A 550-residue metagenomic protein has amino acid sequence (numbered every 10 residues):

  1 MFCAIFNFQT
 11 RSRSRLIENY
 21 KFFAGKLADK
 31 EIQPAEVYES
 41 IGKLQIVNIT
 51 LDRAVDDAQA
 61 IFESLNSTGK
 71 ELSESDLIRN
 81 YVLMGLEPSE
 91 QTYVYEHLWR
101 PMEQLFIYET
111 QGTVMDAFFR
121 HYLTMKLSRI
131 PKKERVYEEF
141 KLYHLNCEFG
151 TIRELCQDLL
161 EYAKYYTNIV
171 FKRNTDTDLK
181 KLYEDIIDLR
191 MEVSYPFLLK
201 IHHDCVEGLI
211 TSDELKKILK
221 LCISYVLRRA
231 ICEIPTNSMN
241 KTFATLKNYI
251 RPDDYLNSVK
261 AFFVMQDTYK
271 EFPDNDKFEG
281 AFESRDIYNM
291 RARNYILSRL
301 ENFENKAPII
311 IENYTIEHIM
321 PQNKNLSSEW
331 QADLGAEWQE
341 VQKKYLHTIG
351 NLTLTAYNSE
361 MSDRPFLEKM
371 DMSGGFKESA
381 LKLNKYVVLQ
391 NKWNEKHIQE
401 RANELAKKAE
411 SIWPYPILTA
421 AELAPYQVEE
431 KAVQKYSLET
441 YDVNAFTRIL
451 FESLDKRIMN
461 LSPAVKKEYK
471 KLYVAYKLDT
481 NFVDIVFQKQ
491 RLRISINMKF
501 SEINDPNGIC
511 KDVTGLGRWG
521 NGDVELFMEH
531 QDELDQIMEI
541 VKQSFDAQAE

Functional and structural regions predicted by a protein language model:
M1-I130, F366-L367, M372-L423: Glycine- and hydrophobic-rich flexible loops that cap the catalytic core of alpha/beta enzyme folds
Y38-I41, T50-D57, Q91, T151 (+6 more regions): Secondary-structure capping and boundary motifs in well-ordered enzyme cores
I46-V47, E74-R79, M84-N294, K392-K396 (+1 more regions): A cross-family structural signal marking well-folded subdomains
K247-V387, N391: Betabetaalpha-Me/HNH-type nuclease active-site subdomain
V428-N444: A short, surface-exposed helix-loop junction/capping segment
N444-A464: Amphipathic alpha-helical segments
E468-V524: Short, conserved beta-strand/beta-arch hydrophobic-aromatic motifs that form part of recognition grooves or interface
L516-E550: Well-ordered alpha/beta subsegment
